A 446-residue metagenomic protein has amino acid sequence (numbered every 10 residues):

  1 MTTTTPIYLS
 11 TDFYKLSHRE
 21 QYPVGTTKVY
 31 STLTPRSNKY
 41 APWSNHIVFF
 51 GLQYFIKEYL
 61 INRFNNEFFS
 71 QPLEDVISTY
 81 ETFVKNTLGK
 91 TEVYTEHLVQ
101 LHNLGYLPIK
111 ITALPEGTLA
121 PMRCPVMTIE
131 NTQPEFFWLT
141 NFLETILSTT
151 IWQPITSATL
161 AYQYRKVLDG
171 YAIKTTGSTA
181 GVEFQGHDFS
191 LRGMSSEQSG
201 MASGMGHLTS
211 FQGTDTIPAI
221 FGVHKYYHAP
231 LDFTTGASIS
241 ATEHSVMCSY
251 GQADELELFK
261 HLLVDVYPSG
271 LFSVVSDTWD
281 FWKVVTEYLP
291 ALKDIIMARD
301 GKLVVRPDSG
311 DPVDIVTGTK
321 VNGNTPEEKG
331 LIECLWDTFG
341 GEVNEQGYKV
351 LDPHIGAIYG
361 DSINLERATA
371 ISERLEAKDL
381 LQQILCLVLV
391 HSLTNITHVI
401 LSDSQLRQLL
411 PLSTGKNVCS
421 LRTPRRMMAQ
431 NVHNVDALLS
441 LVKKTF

Functional and structural regions predicted by a protein language model:
T2-P42, Y80, L88, V93 (+3 more regions): Buried, small/hydrophobic-residue-enriched core segments of structured protein domains
T3-L16, E20-Y22, P411-F446: Flexible, acidic glycine-rich loops studded with aromatic residues
D12, G117, G213, H228 (+4 more regions): Glycine-centered flexibility motif
T26-K28, I47-F49, F184, S269 (+4 more regions): Short, solvent-exposed loop/turn segments at the edges of secondary structure
V29-V93: Low-complexity, highly charged intrinsically disordered N-terminal segments that act as targeting/localization
G51-F64, L101, Q133, Q163-Y164 (+3 more regions): Generic hydrophobic, helix-prone segments enriched in Leu/Val/Ile
K57-Y59, I151-I155, M297-G301, L381-L385 (+1 more regions): Glycine-rich loops and low-complexity Gly/Arg-rich segments that provide flexible linkers or classic glycine-based
L303, D308-N431: C-terminal active-site-proximal or functional interface alpha/beta core segments in diverse enzymes
